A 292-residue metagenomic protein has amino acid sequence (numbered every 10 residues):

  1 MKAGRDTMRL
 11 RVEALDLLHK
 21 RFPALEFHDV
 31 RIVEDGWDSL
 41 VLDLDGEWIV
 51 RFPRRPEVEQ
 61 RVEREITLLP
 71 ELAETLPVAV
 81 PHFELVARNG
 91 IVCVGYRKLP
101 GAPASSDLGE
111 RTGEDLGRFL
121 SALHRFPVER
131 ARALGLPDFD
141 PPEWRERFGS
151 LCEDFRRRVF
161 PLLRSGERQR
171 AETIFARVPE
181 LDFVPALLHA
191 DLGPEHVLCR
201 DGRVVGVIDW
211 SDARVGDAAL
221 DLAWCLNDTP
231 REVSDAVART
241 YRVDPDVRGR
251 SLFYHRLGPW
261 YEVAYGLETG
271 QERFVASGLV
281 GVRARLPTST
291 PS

Functional and structural regions predicted by a protein language model:
M1-R9, S292: Actinobacteria-biased recognition of intrinsically disordered, low-complexity terminal regions
R9-E26, P100, A122-A190, G278 (+1 more regions): An alpha-helical support segment within catalytic cores of ATP-dependent transferases
R11-L15, I66, R231, D235: Short, surface-exposed alpha-helical segments at coil->helix boundaries
F22, E74-P77, D244: Short helix-capping segments at alpha-helix termini
H28-W144, F160, D182: ATP-binding pocket architecture of kinase catalytic cores
D35-D38, F183, D212-V215, A223-S292: Helix-rich C-terminal or lid/interface subdomains of diverse kinases
D38-L44, V50, E172-L220: Active-site acidic catalytic loop and adjacent metal/ATP-binding pocket of ATP-dependent phosphoryl transfer enzymes
R51-P53, E84-L85, G135, L187-A190 (+2 more regions): Short beta-strand segments
